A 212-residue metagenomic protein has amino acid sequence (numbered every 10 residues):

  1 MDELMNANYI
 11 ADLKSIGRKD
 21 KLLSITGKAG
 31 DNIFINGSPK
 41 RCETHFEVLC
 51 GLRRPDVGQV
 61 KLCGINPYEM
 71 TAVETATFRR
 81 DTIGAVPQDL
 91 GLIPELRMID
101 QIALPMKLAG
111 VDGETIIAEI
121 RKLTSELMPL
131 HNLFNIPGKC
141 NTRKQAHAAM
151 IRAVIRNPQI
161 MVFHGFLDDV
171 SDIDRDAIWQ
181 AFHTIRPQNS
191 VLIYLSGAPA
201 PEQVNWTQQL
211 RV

Functional and structural regions predicted by a protein language model:
D2, T115-N132: Conserved ABC ATPase "signature" region
C50: Helix-to-loop junction immediately C-terminal to a conserved catalytic motif
G58-Y68: Conserved ABC transporter NBD signature motif
P67-I83: ABC ATPase NBD coupling module
D89, L96-L108: Q-loop/switch helix immediately C-terminal to the Walker
I136-K144: Conserved ABC ATPase signature
A149-I151: Hydrophobic anchor residue at the start of the ABC signature
